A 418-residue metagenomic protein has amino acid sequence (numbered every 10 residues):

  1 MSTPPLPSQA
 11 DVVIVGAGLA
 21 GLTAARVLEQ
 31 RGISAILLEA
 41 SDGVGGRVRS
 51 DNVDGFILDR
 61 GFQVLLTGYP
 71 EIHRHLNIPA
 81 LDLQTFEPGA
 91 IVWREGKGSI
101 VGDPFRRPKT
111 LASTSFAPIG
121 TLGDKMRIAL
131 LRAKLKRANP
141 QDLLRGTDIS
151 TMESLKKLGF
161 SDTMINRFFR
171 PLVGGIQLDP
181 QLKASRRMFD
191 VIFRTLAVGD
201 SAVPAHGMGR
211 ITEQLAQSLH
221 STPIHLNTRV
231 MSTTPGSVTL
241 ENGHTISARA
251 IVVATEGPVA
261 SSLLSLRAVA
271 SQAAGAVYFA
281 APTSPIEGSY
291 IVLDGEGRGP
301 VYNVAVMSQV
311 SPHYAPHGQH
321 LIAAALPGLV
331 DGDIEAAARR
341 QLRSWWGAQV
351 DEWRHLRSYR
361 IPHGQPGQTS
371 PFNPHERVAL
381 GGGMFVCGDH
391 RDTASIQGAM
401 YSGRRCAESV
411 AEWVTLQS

Functional and structural regions predicted by a protein language model:
P4-P5, P312-S418: Conserved flavin/dinucleotide-binding core of flavoenzymes
P5-P7, M231-E335, R340, S344-W345: Mid-domain catalytic core of redox enzymes that form a hydrophobic substrate pocket/lid adjacent to a catalytic redox
A10-L37: N-terminal Rossmann-like FAD-binding beta1-loop-alpha1 element of flavoenzymes
A20, G43, P258: Conserved Rossmann-like nucleotide-cofactor binding loop
E29-V53: Glycine-rich FAD pyrophosphate-binding loop
S50, H73-R94, F160-R167, S271 (+2 more regions): A short alpha-helix-loop-beta-strand transition element characteristic of N-terminal alpha/beta dinucleotide-binding
D54-R145, I149-T151: Dinucleotide-binding Rossmann-like beta1-alpha1 core, especially the glycine-rich loop that anchors the ADP
L130-S232, G236, A248: Active-site/ligand-binding neighborhood in enzyme catalytic cores
